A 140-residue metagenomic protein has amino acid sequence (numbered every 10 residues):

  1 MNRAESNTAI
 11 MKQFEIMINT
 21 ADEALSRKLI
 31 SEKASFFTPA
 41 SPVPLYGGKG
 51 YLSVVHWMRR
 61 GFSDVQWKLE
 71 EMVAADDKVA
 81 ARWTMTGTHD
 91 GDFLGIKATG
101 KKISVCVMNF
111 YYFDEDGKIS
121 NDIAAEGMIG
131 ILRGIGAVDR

Functional and structural regions predicted by a protein language model:
M1-R140: C-terminal and inter-domain tail/linker signature
